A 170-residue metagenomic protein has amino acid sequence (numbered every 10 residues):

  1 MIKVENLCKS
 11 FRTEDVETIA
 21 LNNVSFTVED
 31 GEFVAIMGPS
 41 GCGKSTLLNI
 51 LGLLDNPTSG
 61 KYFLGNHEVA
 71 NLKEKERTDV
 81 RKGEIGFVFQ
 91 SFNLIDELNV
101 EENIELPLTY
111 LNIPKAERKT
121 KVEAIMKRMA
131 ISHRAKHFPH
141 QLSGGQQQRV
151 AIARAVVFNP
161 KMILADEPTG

Functional and structural regions predicted by a protein language model:
M1-G170: ABC family nucleotide-binding domain
